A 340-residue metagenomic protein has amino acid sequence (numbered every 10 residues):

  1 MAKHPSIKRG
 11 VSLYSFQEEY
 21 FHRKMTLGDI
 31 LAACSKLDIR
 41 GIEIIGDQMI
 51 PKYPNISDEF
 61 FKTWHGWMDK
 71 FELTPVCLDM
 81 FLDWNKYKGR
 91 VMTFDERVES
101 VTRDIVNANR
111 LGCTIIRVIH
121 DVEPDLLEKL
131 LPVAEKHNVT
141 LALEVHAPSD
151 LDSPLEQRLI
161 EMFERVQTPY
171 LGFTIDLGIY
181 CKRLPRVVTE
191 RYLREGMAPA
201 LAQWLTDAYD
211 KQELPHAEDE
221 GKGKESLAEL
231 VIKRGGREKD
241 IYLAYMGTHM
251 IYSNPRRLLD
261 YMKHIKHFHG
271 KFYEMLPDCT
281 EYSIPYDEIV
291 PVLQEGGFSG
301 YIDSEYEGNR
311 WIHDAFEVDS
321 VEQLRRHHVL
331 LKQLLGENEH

Functional and structural regions predicted by a protein language model:
M1-T114, P124, P132-K136, T168 (+5 more regions): N-terminal pre-domain/capping segments
E43, C77-D79, R117, A142 (+3 more regions): Conserved beta-strand positions in the central sheet of alpha/beta enzyme cores
G46, A147, I179, F272-E274 (+1 more regions): Short, glycine/acidic-enriched loop or turn micro-motifs at the edges of active sites
I119-D125, A147, E274: Short beta->alpha connector loops
D150-R158, M162, D176-G178, K182-Y192: Outer-membrane beta-barrel translocator/channel fold
E156, L184-Y192, D278-D287, I312-R325: Histidine/acidic-residue-rich catalytic or RNA/ligand-binding cores of hydrolases and nuclease-related proteins
L177, Y301-N309: Short acidic/histidine-rich active-site segments
T248-L259, S283-E295: A short, acidic, amphipathic alpha-helical segment used as a generic capping/interface helix at domain edges
